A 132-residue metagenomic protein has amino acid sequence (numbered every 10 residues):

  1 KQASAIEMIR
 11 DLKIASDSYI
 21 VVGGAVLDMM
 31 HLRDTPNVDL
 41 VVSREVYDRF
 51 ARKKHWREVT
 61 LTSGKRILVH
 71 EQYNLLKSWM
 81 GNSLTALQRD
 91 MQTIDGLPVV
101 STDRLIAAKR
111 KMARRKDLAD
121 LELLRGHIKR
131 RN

Functional and structural regions predicted by a protein language model:
K1-N132: Compositionally biased terminal segments of proteins
